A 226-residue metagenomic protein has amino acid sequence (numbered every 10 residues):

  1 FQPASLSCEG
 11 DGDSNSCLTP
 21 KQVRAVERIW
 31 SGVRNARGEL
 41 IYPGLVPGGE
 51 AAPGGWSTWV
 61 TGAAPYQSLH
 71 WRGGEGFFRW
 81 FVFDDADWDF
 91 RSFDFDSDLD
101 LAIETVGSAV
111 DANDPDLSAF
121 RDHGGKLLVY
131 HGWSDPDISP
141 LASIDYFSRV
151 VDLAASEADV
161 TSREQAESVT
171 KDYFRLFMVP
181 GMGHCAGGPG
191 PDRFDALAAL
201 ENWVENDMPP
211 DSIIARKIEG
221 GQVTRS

Functional and structural regions predicted by a protein language model:
F1-S226: C-terminal His-loop and adjacent cap/lid subdomain of alpha/beta-hydrolase
